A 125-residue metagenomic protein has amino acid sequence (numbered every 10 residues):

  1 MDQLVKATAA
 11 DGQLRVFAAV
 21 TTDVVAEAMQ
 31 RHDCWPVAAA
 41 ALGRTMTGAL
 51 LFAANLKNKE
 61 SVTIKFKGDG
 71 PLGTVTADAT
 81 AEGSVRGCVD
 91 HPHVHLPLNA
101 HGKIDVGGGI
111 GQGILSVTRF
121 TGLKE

Functional and structural regions predicted by a protein language model:
M1-F120: N-terminal functional module of multi-domain proteins
